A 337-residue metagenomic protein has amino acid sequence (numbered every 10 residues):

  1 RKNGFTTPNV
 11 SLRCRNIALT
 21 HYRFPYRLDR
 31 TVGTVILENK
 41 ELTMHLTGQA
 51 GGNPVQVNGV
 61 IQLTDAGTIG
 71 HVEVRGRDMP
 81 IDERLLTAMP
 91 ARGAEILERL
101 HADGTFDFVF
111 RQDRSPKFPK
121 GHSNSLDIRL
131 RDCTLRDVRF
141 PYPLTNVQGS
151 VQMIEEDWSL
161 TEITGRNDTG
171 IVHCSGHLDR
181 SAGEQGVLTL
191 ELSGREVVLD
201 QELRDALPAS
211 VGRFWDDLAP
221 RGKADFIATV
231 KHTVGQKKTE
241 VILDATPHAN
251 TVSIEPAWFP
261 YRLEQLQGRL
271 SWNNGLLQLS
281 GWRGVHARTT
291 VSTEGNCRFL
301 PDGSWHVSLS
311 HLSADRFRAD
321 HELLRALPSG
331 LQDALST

Functional and structural regions predicted by a protein language model:
R1-N3, S11-L19, V35, K40 (+5 more regions): Extended amphipathic, helix-rich lipid-handling scaffolds
T7, C14, T43-H45, Q56 (+6 more regions): Hydrophobic residues on conserved beta-strands that form the core of alpha/beta folds
N9, V32-T34, T47, N58-V60 (+7 more regions): Short, surface-exposed charged micro-motifs
R23-P25, G51-V55, R139-P141, N167-I171 (+2 more regions): Solvent-exposed loop/turn segments connecting transmembrane beta-strands in outer-membrane beta-barrel proteins
L28-V32, T43, P54-Q56, I69-H71 (+8 more regions): Transmembrane beta-barrel architecture of outer membranes
L42-L46, C133-T134, W158-I163, L277-W282: Transmembrane beta-strand segments that form the barrel wall of outer-membrane beta-barrel proteins
G48-G52, R77-P80, T164-T169, G194-V197 (+2 more regions): Short, solvent-exposed aromatic-acidic interface loops
L100-H101, P143, L218-P220, R262 (+1 more regions): Replace "Gram-negative outer membrane beta-barrel proteins" with "bacterial and organellar outer membrane beta-barrel
